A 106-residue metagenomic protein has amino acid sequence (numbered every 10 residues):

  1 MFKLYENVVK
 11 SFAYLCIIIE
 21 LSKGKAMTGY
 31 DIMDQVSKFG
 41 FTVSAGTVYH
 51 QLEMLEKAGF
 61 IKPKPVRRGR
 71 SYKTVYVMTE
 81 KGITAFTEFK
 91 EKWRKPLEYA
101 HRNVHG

Functional and structural regions predicted by a protein language model:
F2-T47: N-terminal helix-turn-helix DNA-binding core of bacterial DNA-binding proteins
F41, V66-R68: Short polar/acidic secondary-structure junctions
V48-H50, M54-L55: Basic amphipathic alpha-helical segments that dock to polyanions
G59: Glycine-centered, phosphate/nucleic-acid-interacting loop/turn motifs that mediate DNA/RNA or nucleotide
P63: Short beta-strand "wing" residues that participate in macromolecule-binding interfaces
R68, Y72-K90: Basic, amphipathic "hinge/linker" alpha-helix immediately C-terminal to the N-terminal HTH DNA-binding motif
T84-G106: Amphipathic alpha-helical dimerization/coiled-coil segments that flank or bridge DNA-binding/regulatory modules
